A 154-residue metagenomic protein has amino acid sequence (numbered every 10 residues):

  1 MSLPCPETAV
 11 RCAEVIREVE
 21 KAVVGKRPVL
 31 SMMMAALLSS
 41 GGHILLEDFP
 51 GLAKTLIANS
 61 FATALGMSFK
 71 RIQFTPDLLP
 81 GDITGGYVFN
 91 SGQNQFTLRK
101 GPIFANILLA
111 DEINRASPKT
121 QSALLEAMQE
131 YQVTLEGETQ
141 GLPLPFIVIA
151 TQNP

Functional and structural regions predicted by a protein language model:
S2-V29: Dynamic helix-loop-helix/coil hinge segments at AAA+ ATPase domain boundaries and subdomain interfaces
P6, L37-T75: Walker A/P-loop
E20-K21, P28-A36, N94-L98: Pre-Walker A adenine-sensing motif
M34-G41, F49-P50, K100-I103, Q140-L142: Phosphate-binding P-loop
D48-F49, I83, T151: P-loop (Walker A) phosphate-binding loop of NTP-binding proteins
A64-G92: AAA+/P-loop NTPase substrate/partner-engagement loops
P80-G81, P102-Q129, P143: Conserved AAA+/SF3 P-loop NTPase catalytic/coupling segment centered on the Walker-B
T97-N106, L135-Q152: AAA+/SF3 P-loop NTPase mechanochemical coupling elements
